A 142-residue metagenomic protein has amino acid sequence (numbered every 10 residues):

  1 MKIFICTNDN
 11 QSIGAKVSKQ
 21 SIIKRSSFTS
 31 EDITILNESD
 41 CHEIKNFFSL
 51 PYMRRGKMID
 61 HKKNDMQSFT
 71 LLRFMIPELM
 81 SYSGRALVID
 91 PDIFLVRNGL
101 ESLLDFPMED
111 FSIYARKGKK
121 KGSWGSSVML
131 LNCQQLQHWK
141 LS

Functional and structural regions predicted by a protein language model:
M1-S142: Glycosyltransferase catalytic domains, chiefly GT-A lineage
